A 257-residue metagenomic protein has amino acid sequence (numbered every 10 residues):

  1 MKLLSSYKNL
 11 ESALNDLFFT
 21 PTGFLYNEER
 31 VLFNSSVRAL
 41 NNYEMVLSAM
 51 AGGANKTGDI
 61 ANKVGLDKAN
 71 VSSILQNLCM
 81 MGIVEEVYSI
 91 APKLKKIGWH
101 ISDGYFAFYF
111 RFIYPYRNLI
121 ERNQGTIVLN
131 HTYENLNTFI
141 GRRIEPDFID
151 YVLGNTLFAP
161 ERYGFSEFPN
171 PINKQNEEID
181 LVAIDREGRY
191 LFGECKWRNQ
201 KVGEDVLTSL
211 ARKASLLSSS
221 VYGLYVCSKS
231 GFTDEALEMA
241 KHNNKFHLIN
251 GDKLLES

Functional and structural regions predicted by a protein language model:
L3-N176: Accessory nucleic acid-recognition modules appended to NTPase machines
M45, D205-R212: Well-ordered alpha-helical segments embedded in enzymatic catalytic cores
V152, I179-V202, L210-A211, L224: Conserved catalytic cores of phosphodiester-cleaving nucleases, focusing on short active-site segments
T156, A214, A240: Conserved hydrophobic residues forming the short capping helix/wall of the S-adenosyl-L-methionine
E177, V202-V206, A236: Residues at alpha-helix caps and immediate loop-helix transition turns in enzyme cores, especially N- and C-cap
R212-V221: Arginine/glycine-rich "motif VI" loop of SF2 helicases in the C-terminal RecA-like domain
Y225-S257: Domain-level recognition of nuclease-like catalytic cores that cleave nucleotide substrates
